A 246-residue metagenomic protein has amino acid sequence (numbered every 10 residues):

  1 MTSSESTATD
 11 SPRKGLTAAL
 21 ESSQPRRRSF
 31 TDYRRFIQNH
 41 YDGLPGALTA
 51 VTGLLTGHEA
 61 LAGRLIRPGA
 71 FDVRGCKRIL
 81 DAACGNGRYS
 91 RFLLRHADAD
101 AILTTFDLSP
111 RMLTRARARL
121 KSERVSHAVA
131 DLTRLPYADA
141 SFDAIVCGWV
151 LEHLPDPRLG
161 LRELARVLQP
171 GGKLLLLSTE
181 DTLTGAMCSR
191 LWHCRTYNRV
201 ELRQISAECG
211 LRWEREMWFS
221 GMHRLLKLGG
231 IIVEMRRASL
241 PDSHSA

Functional and structural regions predicted by a protein language model:
E5-D72, R88, F92, M112-R115: Conserved class I S-adenosyl-L-methionine
L80-A82, N86-R134: Class I SAM-dependent methyltransferase SAM/SAH-binding core
V146: A conserved beta-strand element that flanks and buttresses the S-adenosyl-L-methionine
W149-V150: Short catalytic micro-motifs in class I SAM-dependent methyltransferases
R158-P170: A short glycine-rich, Lys/Arg-flanked "PGG" loop and its adjoining helix->strand segment in the class I
G172-S178: Conserved beta-strand signature within the Rossmann-like core of class I S-adenosyl-L-methionine
A186-E201: Acceptor-substrate binding/catalytic loop of class I
L211-M222: Conserved S-adenosyl-L-methionine
